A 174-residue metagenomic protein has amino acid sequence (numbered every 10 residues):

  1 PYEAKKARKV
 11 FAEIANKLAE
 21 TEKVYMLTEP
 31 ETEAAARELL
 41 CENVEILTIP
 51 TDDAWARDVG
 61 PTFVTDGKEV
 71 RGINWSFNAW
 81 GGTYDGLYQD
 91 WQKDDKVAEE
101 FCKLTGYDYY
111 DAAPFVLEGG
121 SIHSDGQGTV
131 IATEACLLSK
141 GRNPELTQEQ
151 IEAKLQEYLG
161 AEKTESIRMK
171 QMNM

Functional and structural regions predicted by a protein language model:
P1-M174: The feature marks the mature, well-folded catalytic cores of soluble enzymes
